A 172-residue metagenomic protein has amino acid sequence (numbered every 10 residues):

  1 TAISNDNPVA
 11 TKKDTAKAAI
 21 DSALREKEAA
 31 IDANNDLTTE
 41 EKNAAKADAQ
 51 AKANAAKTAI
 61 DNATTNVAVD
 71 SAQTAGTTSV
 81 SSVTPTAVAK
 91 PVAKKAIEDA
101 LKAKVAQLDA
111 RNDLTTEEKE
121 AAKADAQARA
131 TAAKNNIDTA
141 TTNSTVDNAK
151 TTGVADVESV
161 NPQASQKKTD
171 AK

Functional and structural regions predicted by a protein language model:
T1-K172: Amphipathic alpha-helical assembly segments used for oligomerization, scaffolding, or translocation
